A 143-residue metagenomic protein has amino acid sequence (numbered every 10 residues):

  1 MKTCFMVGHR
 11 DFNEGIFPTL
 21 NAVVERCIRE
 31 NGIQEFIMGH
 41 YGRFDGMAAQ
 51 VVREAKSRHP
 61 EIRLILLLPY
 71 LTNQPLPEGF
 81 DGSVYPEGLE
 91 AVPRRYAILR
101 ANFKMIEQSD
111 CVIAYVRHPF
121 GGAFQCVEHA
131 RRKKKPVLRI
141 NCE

Functional and structural regions predicted by a protein language model:
M1-E143: Acidic/glycine-enriched connector segments
